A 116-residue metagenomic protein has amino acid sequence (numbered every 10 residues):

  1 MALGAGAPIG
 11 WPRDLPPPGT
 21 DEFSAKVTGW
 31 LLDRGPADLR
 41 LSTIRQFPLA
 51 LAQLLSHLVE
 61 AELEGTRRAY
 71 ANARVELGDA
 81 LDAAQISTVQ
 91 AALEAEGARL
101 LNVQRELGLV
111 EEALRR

Functional and structural regions predicted by a protein language model:
L3-P18: Short acidic, low-complexity intrinsically disordered linear motifs used for protein-protein interactions
P18-R116: Eukaryotic low-complexity, intrinsically disordered regulatory segments enriched in serine, proline and acidic residues
